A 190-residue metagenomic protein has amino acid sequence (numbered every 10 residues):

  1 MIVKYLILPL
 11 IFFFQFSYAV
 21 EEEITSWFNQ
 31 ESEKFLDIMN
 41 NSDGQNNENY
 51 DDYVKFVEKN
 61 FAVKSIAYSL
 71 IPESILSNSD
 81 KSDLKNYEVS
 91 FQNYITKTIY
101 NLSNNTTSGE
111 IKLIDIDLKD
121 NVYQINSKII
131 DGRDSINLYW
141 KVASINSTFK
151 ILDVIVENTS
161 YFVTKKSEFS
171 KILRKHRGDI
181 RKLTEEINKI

Functional and structural regions predicted by a protein language model:
Y5-Q15: Sec-dependent N-terminal signal peptides
F16-V20: Bacterial Sec-dependent signal peptides at the C-terminal "C-region" and cleavage site
E21-L102: Early exported N-terminus immediately downstream of N-terminal targeting peptides
E22, K97-I136, I190: Surface-exposed, charged secondary-structure patches
D37, N41-G44, E48, S82 (+6 more regions): Surface-exposed, polar/charged faces of alpha-helical domains in mature secreted/periplasmic/lumenal proteins
F91, D115-D117, I129-D131, V142-S144 (+1 more regions): A mature extracytoplasmic/lumenal domain signature
N137-V163: Short beta-strand edge/turn micro-motifs at domain boundaries
V154-I190: Low-complexity, intrinsically disordered terminal/linker segments enriched in charged and Gly/Pro repeats
